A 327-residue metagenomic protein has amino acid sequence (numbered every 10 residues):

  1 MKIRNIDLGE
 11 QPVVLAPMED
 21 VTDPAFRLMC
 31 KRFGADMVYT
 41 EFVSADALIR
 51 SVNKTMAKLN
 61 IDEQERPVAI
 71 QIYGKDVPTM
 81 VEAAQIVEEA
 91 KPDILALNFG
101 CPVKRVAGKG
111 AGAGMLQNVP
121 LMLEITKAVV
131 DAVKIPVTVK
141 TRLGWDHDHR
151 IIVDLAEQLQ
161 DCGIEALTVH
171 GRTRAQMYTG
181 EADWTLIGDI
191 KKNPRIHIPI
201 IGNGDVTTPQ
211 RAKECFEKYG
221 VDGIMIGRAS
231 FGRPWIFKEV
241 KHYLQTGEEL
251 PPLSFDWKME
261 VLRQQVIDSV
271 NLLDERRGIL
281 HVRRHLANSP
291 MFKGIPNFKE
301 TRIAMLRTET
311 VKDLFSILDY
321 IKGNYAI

Functional and structural regions predicted by a protein language model:
M1-R4, G9, M18-D93: Glycine-rich, positively charged N-terminal anion/phosphate-binding segment
M1-R4, G9, V13, E19 (+7 more regions): Alpha/beta catalytic cores of nucleotide-metabolism and tRNA/nucleoside-modifying enzymes
I3, V13-A16, V38, V43-S44 (+7 more regions): Residue-level signal for pocket-adjacent positions within structured domains
V13-P17, V38-T40, V68-I72, L95 (+4 more regions): Hydrophobic faces of well-ordered beta-strands that scaffold small-molecule active sites in alpha/beta enzyme cores
M18-D20, V43-A45, Y73-K75, G100-P102 (+4 more regions): Active-site beta-loop-alpha junctions enriched in small/polar residues
V81-A111, P120-I198: Alpha/beta enzyme core
L116: Aromatic- and acidic-residue-enriched carbohydrate-binding clefts of CAZyme catalytic domains
